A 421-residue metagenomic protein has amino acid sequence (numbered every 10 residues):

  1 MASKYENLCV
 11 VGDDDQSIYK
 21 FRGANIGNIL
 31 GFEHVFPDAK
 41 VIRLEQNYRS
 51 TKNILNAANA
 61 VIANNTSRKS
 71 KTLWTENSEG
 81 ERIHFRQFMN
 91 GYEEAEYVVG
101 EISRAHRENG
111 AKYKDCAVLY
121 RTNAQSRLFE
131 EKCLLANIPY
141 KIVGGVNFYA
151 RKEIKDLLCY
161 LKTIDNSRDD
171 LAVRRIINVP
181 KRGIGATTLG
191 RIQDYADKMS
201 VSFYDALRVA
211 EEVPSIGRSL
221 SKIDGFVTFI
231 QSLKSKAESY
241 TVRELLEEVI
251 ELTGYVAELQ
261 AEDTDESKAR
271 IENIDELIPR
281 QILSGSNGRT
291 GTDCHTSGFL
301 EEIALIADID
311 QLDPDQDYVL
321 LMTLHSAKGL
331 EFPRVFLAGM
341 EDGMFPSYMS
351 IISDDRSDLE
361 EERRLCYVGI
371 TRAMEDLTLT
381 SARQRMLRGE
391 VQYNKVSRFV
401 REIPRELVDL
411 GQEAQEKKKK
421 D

Functional and structural regions predicted by a protein language model:
M1-S67, K71-E76, E211-E212, E341: Conserved helicase motor core of SF1/SF2 NTP-dependent helicases
D15-R22, R49-S50, I142-D165, I177: Short alpha-helix plus adjacent loop in nuclease-associated cores
N28, E94-Y97, E101-R104, D156 (+2 more regions): Well-ordered alpha-helical segments embedded in enzymatic catalytic cores
P37-K40, E45-P139, K162-N166, L220 (+1 more regions): Helicase P-loop NTPase motor core
R43-L44, I138-N147, L379: RNase H-like polynucleotidyl transferase catalytic core
K112, S126-I138, R151, L158-D409: Conserved helicase C-terminal RecA-like lobe
I403-D421: Acidic, low-complexity intrinsically disordered tails
